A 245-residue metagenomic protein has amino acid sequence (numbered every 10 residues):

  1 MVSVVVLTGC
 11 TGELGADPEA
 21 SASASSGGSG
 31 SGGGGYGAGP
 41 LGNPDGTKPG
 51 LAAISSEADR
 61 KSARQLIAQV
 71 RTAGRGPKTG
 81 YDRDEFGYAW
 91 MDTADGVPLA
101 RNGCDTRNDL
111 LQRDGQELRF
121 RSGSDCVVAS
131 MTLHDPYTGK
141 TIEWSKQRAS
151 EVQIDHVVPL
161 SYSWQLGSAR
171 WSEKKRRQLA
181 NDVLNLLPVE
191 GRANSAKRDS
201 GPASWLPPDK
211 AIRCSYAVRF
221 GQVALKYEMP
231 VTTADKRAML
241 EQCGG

Functional and structural regions predicted by a protein language model:
V4-A73, E241, G245: N-terminal low-complexity, Pro/Thr-rich disordered segments that flank secretion/membrane-targeting signals
S55-A58, S62, V70-K78, E85 (+8 more regions): Sec/Tat-exported extracytoplasmic proteins
T72-Q153, V157-V158: Secreted/periplasmic proteins that engage bacterial cell-wall peptidoglycan
V128, P136-G245: Domain-level detector of nuclease and nuclease-like folds in predominantly extracellular/periplasmic contexts
